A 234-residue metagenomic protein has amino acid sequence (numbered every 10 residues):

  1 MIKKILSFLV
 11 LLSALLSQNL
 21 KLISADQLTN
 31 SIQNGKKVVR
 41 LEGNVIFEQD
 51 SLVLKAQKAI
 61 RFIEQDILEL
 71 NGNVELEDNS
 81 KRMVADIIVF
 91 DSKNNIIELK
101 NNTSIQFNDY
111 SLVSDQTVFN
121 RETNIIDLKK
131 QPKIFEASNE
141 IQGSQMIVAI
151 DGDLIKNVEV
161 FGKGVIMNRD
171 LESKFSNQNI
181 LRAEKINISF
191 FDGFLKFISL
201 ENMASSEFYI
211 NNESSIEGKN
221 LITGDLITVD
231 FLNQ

Functional and structural regions predicted by a protein language model:
K4-A14: Sec-dependent N-terminal signal peptides
Q18-Q234: N-terminal amphipathic/hydrophobic interface segments
